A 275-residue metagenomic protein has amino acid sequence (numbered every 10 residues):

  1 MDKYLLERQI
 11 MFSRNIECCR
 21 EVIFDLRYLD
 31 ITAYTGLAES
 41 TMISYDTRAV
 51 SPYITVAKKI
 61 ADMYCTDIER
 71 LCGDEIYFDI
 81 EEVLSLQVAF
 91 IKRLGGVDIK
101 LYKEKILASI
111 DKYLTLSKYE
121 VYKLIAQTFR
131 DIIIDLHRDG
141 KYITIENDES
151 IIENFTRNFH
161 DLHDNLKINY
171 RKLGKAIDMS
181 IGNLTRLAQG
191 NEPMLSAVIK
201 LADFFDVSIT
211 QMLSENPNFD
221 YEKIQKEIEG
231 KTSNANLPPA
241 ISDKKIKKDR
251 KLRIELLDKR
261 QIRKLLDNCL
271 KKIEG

Functional and structural regions predicted by a protein language model:
M1-I23, I110, Y122-K172: A short, Lys/Arg-rich alpha-helix, primarily the initiator
R14, D25-L26, P52-T55, K167-I168 (+1 more regions): Residue-level signal for the short linker/turn that defines the boundary of a DNA-recognition helix
I16, Y28-T32, M42-Y45, L71 (+4 more regions): Conserved hydrophobic/aromatic packing and binding residues within compact polymer-binding modules
R20, T32, A61, H163 (+2 more regions): The alpha-helix within a helix-turn-helix
A33-P52, G73-I76, D178-P193, E215: Recognition helix of helix-turn-helix/homeodomain-like DNA-binding domains that insert into the DNA major groove
T55-R70, S196-Q211: DNA major-groove recognition helix of helix-turn-helix/homeodomain DNA-binding modules
I80-I151, N218-G275: Interfacial/linker helices and their anchor residues that mediate assembly or domain coupling
